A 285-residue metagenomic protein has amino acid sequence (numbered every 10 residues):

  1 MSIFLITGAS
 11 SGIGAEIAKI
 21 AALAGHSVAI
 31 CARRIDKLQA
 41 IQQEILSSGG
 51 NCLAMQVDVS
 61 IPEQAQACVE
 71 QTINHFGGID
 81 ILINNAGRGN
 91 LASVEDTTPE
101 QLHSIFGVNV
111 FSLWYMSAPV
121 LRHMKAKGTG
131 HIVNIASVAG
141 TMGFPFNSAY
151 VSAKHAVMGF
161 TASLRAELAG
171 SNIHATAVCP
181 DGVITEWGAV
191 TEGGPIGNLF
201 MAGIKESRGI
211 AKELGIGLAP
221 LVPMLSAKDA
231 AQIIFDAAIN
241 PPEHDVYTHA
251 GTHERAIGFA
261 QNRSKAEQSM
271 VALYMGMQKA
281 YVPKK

Functional and structural regions predicted by a protein language model:
S10-S11: Conserved glycine-rich cofactor-binding loop
A24-A40: Conserved glycine-rich Rossmann-like NAD(P)H-binding loop of the short-chain dehydrogenase/reductase
I35, V57-A67, P99: The beta1-alpha1 cofactor-binding region of Rossmann-like NAD(H)/NADP(H)-dependent oxidoreductases
S93-V94, T98-H103: Substrate-binding pocket helix/loop in short-chain dehydrogenase/reductase
S117, A153: Active-site helix of classical SDR
S137: Residue(s) in the substrate-gating loop at a strand-loop-helix junction that position the organic substrate next
A166, G170-V246: SDR active-site lid
